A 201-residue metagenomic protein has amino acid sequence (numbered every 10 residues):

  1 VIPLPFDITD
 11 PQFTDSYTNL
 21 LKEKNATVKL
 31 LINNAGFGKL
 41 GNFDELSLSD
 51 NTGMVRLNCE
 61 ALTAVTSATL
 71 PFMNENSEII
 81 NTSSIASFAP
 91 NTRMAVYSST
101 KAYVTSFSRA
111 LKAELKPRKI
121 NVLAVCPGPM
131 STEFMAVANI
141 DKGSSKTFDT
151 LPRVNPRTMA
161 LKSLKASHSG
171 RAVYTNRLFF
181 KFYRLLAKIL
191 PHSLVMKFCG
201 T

Functional and structural regions predicted by a protein language model:
P5-S16, L48: The beta1-alpha1 cofactor-binding region of Rossmann-like NAD(H)/NADP(H)-dependent oxidoreductases
N34-K39: Conserved NAD(P)H cofactor-binding loop of Rossmann-fold oxidoreductase domains
N42-F43, D50-T52: Substrate-binding pocket helix/loop in short-chain dehydrogenase/reductase
T66, T100: Active-site helix of classical SDR
S84: Residue(s) in the substrate-gating loop at a strand-loop-helix junction that position the organic substrate next
N91-A95: Active-site loop immediately N-terminal to the catalytic Tyr-X3-Lys motif of short-chain dehydrogenase/reductase
P117-L178: SDR active-site lid
